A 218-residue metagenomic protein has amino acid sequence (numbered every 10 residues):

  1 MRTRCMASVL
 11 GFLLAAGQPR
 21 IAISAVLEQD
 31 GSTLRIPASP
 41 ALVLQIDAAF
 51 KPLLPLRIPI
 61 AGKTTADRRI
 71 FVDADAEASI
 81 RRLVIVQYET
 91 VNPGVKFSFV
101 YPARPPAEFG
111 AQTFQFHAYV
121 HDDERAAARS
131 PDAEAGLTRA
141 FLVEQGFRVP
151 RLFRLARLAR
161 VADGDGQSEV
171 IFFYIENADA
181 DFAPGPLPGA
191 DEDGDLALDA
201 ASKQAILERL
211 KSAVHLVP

Functional and structural regions predicted by a protein language model:
T3-A7, G11, A15-D75, D165 (+1 more regions): N-terminal targeting sequences that direct proteins away from the cytosol to non-cytosolic compartments
I58-L198: Conserved polar/disulfide-associated segments of primarily extracytoplasmic proteins
